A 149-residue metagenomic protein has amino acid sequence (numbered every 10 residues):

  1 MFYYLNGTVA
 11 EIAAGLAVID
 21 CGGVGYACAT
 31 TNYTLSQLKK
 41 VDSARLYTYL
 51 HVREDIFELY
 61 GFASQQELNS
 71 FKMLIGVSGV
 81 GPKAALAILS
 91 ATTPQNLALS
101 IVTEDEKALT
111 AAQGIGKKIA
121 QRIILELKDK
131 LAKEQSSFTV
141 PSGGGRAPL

Functional and structural regions predicted by a protein language model:
M1, S70-G76, A85-I88, S100 (+1 more regions): Residue-level recognition of specific faces of alpha-helices
M1-G76: Structure-specific DNA junction-binding interface
F57-G61, P82-I101, R122-K133: Amphipathic, charged-and-aliphatic alpha-helical interface segments that function as noncatalytic docking
T110-Q113, I123: Glycine- and Gly-Pro-enriched alpha-helical subdomains that act as flexible, kink-prone "lid/hinge" or packing modules
I123-L149: Strongly charged, low-complexity linkers/loops
